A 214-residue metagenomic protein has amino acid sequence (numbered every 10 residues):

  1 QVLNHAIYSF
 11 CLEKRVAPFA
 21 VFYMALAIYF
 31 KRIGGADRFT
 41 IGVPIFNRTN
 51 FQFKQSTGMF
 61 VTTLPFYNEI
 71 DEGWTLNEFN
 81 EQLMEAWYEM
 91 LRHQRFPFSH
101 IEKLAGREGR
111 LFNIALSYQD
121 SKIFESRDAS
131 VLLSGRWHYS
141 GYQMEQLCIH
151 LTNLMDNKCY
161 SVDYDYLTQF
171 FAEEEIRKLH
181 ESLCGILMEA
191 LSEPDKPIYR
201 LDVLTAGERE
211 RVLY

Functional and structural regions predicted by a protein language model:
Q1-V16, L204-L213: Flexible, P/S/T/G-rich "lid" or insertion loops adjacent to the active sites of thioester-utilizing
F10-Y23, R32-W137, T168-A172, D195-R200: His-Asp-centered acyl/peptidyl-transfer active-site segments
P18, T152-E175, H180: Histidine-centered acyl-transfer/condensation active-site motif and its immediate structural neighborhood
I28-I33, Y67, I186-E189: Active-site catalytic microenvironments for nucleophilic, acid-base chemistry
M59-P65, K158-Y164, L213: Short acidic (Asp/Glu) and glycine-rich catalytic loops that position anionic groups and cofactors
T62, F112-I114, E145-I149, Y160: Change "...and in nucleic-acid phosphodiester-cleaving endonucleases..." to "...and in nucleic-acid processing enzymes
M90-E102, H150-T152, E175-Y214: A short N-terminal helical cap/helix-turn-helix that marks the beginning of AMP-binding/adenylate-forming
L132-M155: Low-complexity, glycine/alanine/valine/leucine- and proline-rich hydrophobic stretches
